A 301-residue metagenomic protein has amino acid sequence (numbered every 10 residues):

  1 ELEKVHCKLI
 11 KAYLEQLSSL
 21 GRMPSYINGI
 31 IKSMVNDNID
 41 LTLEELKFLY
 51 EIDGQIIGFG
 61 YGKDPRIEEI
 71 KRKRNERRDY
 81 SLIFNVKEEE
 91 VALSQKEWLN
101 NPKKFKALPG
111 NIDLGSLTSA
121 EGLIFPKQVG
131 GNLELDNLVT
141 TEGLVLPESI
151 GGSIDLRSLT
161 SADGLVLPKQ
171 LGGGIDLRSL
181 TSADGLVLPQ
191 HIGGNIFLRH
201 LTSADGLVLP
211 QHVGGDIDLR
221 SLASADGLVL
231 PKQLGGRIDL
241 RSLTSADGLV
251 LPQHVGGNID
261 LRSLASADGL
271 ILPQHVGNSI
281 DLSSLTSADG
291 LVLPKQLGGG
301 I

Functional and structural regions predicted by a protein language model:
E1-D113: Polar/charged low-complexity regulatory segments
S116-G300: Thr-biased low-complexity repeat/linker tracts and other Thr-enriched repetitive architectures
